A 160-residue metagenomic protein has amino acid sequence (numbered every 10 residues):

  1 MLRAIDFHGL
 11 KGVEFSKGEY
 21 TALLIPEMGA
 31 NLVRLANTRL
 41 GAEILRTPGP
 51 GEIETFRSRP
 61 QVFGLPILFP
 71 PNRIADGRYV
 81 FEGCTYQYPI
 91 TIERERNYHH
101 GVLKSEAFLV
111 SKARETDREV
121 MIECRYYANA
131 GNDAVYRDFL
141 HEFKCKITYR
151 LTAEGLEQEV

Functional and structural regions predicted by a protein language model:
M1-E159: Surface-exposed acidic/polar loop and edge beta-strand patches at domain peripheries
